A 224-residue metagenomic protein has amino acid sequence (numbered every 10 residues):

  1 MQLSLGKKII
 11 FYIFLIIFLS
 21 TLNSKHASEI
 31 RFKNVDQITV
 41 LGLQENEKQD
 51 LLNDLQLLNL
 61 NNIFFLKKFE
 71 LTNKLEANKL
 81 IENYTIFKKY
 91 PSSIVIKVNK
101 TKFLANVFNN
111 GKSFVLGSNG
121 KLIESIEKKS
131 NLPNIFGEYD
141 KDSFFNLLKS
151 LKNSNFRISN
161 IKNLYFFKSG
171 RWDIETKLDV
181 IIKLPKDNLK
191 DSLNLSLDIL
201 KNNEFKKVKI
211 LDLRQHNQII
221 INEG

Functional and structural regions predicted by a protein language model:
M1-G224: Charged, solvent-exposed interaction patches on well-folded alpha/beta domains that mediate macromolecular contacts
